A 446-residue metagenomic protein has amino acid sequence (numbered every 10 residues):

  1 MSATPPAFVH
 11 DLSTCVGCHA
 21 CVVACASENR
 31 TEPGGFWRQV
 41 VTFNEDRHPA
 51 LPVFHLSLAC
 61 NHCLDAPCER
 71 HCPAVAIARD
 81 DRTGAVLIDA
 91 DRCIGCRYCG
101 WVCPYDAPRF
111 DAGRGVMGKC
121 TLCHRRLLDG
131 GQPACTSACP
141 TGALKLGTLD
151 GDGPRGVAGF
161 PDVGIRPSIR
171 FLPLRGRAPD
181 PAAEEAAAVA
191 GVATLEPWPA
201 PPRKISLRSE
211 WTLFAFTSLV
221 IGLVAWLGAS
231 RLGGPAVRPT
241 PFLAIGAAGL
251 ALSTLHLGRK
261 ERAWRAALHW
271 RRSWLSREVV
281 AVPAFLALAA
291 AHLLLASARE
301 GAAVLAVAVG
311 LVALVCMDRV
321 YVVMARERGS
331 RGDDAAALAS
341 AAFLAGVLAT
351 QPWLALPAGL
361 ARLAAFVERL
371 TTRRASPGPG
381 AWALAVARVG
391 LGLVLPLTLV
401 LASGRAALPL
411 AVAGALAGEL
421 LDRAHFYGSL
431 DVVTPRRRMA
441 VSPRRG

Functional and structural regions predicted by a protein language model:
M1-A85, A90-V102, D106: Ferredoxin-type iron-sulfur electron-transfer modules and their immediate structural context
M1-S2, N44-L64, D91-R92, G100-L207: Flanking helices and flexible, charged tails adjoining ferredoxin-like Fe-S electron-transfer domains in multi-subunit
F8, A187-P197, A229-A236, L252-G258 (+3 more regions): Hydrophobic alpha-helical transmembrane segments
F36, A182-A236, T240-L243, A247 (+3 more regions): N-terminal signal-anchor module of multipass membrane proteins
A76, D81-T83, A200-S206, V320-G329: Membrane-interfacial helix termini and the short, flexible loops that connect transmembrane helices in multi-pass
L207-W211, F216-G222, A229, G233-V237 (+2 more regions): Long, contiguous internal "core" modules enriched in hydrophobic/ aromatic residues
A236-A284, L288: Membrane helical hairpin/interfacial module
L257-K260, E368-T372, L421-P435: Juxtamembrane/interface segments at transmembrane-helix termini
